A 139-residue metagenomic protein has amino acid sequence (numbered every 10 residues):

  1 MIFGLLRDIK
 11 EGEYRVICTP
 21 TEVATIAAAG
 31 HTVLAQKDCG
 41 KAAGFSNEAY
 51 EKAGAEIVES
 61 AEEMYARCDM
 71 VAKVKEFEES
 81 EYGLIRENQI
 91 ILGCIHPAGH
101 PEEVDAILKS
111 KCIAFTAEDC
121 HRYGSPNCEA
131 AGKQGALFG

Functional and structural regions predicted by a protein language model:
I2, E79-G139: Glycine/serine-rich phosphate-binding loop and adjoining beta1-alpha1 elements at the start of nucleotide-handling
L6-A42: Glycine-rich phosphate/diphosphate-binding loop of Rossmann-like nucleotide-binding domains
D8-K10, K37-G40, E62, E76-F77 (+3 more regions): Short, ordered loop/turn segments at secondary-structure junctions
H31, A55, C112: Short phosphate-binding/catalytic loops that engage adenosine nucleotides
L34-I57: N-terminal beta-loop-helix "entrance" segment that forms/cooperates in small-molecule cofactor or anionic ligand
G54-R67: Short acidic low-complexity segments
A66, A72-K73, L92-G93: Redox-cofactor binding/interface segments in oxidoreductases and associated redox assembly factors
